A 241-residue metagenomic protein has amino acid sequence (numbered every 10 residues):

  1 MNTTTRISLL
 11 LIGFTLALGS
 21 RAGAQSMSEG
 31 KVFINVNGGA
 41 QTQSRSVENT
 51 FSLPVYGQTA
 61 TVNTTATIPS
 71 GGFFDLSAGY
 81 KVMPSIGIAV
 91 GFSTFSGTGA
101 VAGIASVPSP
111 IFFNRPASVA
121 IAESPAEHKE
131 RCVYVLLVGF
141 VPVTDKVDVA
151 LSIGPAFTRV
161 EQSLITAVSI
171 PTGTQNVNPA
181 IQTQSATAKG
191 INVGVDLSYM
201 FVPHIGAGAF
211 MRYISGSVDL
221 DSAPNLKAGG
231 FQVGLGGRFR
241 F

Functional and structural regions predicted by a protein language model:
M1-G30: Cleavable N-terminal export/targeting peptides
G23-V82, I88, P155-Q162, G236-R240: Short glycine/proline- and aromatic-enriched beta-strand/turn motifs that initiate or cap beta-hairpins
V32, V62, G72-L76, R131-L137 (+3 more regions): Hydrophobic, lipid-facing positions within transmembrane beta-strands of outer-membrane proteins
A40, V82, T94, V141 (+4 more regions): Short beta-strand segments enriched in hydrophobic/aromatic residues within well-folded beta-rich domains
Q43-P69, S93-C132, F157-A188, G216-G230: Extracellular/periplasm-exposed beta-strand and loop segments of Gram-negative cell-envelope proteins, dominated by
S85-I88, K146-V149, Y199-A207: Repeated loop/turn-to-beta-strand initiation elements of outer-membrane beta-barrel proteins
S124-K129, L137-K146: Helix-adjacent hinge/juxtasegments
